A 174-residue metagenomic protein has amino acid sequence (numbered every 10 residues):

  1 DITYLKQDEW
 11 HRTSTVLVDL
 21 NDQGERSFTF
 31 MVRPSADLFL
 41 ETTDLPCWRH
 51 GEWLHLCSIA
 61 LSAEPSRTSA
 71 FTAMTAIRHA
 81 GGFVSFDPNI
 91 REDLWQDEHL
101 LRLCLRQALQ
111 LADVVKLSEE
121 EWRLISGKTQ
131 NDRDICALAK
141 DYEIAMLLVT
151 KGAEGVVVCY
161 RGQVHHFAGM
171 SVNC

Functional and structural regions predicted by a protein language model:
D1-C57: Conserved N-terminal subdomain of the carbohydrate kinase-like
I2, V84-S85: Hydrophobic beta-strand scaffold residues
R33, I59, N89-D93, E120 (+1 more regions): Active-site beta-loop-alpha junctions enriched in small/polar residues
P46-C47, Q107-A108, L138-K140: Structural alpha-helical scaffold elements that stabilize or flank donor/cofactor-binding regions in carbohydrate
L54, D87, V115-S118: Residue-level signal for inorganic ion chemistry
R67-M74, E98-R106, T129-C136: Charged helix-capping and loop-helix junction motifs
T75-A76, G127-C174: Conserved phosphate-binding/catalytic region of the ribokinase-like
H99-L124: Structural recognition of alpha->loop->beta junctions
